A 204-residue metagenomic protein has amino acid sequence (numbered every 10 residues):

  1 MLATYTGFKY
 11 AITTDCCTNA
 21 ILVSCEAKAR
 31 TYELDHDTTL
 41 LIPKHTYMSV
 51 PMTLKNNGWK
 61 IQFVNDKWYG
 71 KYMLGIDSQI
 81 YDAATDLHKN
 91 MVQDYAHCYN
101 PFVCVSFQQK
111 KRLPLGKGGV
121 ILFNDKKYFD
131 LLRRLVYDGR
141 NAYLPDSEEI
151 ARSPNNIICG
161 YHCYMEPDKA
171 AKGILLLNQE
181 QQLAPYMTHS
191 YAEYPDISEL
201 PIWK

Functional and structural regions predicted by a protein language model:
M1-N19, M187-K204: Conserved N-terminal alpha-helix of the aminotransferase class I/II PLP-enzyme fold
F8-K9, L34, D125: Short, well-ordered coil loops that connect the C-terminus of an alpha-helix to the N-terminus of a beta-strand
T13, I42, I121: Conserved SAM-binding loop
D15-T18, K44, K126: Alpha-helix N-cap/helix-start capping motif
T18, L22, M48: Membrane-embedded glycan transfer/ligation machinery that uses polyprenyl lipid-linked sugar donors/oligosaccharides
E26-V92: PLP-dependent aminotransferase-like
H88-V92, Y99-K204: Active-site region of PLP-dependent enzymes
